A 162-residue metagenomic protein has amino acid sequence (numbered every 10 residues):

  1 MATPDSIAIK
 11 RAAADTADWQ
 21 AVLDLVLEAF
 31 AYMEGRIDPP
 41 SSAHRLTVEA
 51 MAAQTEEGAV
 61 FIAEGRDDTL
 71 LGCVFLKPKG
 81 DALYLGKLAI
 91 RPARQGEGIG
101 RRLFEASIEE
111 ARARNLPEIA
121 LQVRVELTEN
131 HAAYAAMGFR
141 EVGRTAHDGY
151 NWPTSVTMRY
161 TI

Functional and structural regions predicted by a protein language model:
M1-A8, A13: Short, low-complexity, intrinsically disordered N-terminal peptides in bacterial proteins
P4-S6, T55-E56, A113, A136: Short, well-ordered coil/turn elements that cap or connect secondary structure elements
R11-A93, F104-A106, E110, R114 (+2 more regions): Acetyl-CoA-dependent GNAT
A17, G98, E129: Residues that form or flank phosphate/diphosphate-binding pockets in enzymes that use nucleotide phosphates
A52, P117-I162: C-terminal "cap" of GNAT-fold acetyltransferases
G72, G98-G100, G138: Conserved phosphate-binding and hydrolysis motifs of nucleotide-dependent enzymes
R91-A93, E97, V125-E126: Active-site acidic-Proline motif in GNAT/NAT acetyltransferases
